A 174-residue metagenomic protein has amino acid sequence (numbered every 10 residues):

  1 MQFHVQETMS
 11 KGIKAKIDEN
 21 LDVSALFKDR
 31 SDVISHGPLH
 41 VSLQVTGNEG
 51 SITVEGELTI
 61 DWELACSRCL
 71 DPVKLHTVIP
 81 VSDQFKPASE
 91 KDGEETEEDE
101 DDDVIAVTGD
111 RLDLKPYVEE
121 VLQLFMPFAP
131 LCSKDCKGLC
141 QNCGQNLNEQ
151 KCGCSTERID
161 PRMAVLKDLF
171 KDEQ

Functional and structural regions predicted by a protein language model:
M1-Q174: Structured interface patches
